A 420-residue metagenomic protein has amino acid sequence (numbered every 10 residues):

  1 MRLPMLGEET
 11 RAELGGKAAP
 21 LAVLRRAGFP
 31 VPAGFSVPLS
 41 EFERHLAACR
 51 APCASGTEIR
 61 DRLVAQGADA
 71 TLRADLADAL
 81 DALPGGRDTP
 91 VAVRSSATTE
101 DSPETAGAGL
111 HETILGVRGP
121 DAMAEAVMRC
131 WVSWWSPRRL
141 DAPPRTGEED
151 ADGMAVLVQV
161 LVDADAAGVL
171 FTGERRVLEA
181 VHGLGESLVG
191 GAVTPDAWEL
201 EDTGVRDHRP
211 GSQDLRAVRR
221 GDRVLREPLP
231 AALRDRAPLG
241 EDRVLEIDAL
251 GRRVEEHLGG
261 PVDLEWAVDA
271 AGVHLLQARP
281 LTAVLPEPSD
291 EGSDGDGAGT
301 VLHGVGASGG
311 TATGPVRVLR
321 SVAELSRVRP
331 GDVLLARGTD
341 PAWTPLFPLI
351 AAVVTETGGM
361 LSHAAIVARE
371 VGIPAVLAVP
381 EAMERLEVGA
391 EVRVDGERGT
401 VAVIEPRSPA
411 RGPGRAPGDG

Functional and structural regions predicted by a protein language model:
M1-L157, A164-A166, R234-D242, E255 (+8 more regions): N-terminal beta-alpha lobe that positions the nucleotide/phosphoryl donor in ATP/NTP-coupled carboxylate activation
G119, T172-R175, L200-G204, R220-R223 (+2 more regions): Short acidic-glycine loop/turn motifs at beta-strand connectors
A180-P261: Conserved catalytic alpha/beta cores of large enzymes that bind or transform nucleotide phosphates and polynucleotides
L188, P280-L285, T311-D332, R337-G420: Acidic, glycine-rich flexible loop/linker segments
V193-W198, E287, G292, G297 (+2 more regions): Catalytic phosphate/nucleotide-handling subdomain of diverse soluble enzymes
E256-T282: Conserved metal-phosphate-binding beta-hairpin within the catalytic cores of diverse ATP-dependent phosphoryl-transfer
H274-L319: Long, charge-dense accessory insertions within large macromolecular proteins
